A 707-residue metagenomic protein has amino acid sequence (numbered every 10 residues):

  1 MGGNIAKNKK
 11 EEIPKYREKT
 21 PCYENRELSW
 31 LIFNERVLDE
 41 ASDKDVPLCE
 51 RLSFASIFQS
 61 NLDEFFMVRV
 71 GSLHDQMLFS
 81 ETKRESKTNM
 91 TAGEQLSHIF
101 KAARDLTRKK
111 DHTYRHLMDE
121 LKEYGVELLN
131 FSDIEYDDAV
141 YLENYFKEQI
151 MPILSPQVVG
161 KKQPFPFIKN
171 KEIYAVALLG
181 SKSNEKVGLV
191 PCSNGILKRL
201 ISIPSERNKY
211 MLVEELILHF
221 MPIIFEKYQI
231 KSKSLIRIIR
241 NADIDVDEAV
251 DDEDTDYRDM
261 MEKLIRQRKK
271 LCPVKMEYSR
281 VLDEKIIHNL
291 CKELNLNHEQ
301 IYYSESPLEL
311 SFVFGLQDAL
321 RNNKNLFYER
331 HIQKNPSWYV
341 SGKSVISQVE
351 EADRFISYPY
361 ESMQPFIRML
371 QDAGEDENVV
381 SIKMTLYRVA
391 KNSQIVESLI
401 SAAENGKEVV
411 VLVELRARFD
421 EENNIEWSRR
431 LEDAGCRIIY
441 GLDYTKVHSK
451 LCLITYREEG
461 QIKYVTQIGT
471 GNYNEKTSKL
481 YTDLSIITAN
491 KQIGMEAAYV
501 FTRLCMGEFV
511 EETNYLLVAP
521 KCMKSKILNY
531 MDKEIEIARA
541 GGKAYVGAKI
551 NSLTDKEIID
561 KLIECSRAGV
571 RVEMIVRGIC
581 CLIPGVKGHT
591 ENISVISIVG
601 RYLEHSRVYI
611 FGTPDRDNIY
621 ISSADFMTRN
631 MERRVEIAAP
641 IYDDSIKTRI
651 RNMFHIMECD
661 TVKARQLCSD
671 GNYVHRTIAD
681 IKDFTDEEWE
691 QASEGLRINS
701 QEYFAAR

Functional and structural regions predicted by a protein language model:
G2-V546, E564, A568, C580-E604 (+1 more regions): N-terminal localization/anchoring segments of enzymes in phospholipid and broader phosphate metabolism
N551: Cofactor-pocket helix-loop regions in the catalytic cores of large enzyme subunits
R571-I575: Hydrophobic alpha/beta core scaffold segments
